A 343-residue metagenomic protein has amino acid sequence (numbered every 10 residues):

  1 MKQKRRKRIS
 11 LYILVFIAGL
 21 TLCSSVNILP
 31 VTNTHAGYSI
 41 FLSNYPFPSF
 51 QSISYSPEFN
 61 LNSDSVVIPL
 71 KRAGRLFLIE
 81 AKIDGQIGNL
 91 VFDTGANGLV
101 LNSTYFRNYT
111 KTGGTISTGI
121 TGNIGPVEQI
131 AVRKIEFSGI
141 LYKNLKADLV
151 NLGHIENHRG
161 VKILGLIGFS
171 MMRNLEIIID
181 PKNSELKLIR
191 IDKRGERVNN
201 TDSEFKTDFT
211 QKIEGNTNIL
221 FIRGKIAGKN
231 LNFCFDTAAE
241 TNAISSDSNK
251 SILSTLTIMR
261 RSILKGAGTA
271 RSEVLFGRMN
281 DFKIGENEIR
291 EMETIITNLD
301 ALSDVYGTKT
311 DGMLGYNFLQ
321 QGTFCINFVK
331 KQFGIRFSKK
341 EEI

Functional and structural regions predicted by a protein language model:
K2-I343: Pepsin/retropepsin-fold aspartyl endopeptidases
